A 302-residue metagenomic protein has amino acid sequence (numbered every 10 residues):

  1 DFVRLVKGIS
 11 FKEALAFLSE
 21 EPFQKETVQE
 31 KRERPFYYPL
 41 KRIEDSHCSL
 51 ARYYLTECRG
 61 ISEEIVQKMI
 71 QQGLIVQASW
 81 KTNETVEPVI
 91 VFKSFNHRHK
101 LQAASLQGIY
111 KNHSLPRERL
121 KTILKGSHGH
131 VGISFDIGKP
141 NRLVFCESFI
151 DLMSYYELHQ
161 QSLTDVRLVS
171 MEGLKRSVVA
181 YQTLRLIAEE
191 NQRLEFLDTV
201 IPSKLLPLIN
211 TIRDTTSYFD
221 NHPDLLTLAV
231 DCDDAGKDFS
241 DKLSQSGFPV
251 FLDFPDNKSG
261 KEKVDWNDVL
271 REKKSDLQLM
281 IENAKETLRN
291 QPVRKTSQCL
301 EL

Functional and structural regions predicted by a protein language model:
D1-C58: Non-catalytic accessory segments of DNA primases and related replication-initiation nucleases
V3, L55, F92, H99 (+4 more regions): Terminal peptide-recognition signature
L5, L152-Q160: Short active-site loop/helix that positions an aromatic residue
E33-I137, Q161: Basic, glycine-enriched DNA-binding surface that flanks or lies within the catalytic cores of DNA
H97, I150, D233-D234: Short, glycine-/Ser/Thr-/acidic-enriched flexible segments
K139-L143, D224-T227: Short active-site oxyanion
F145-S148, G173-K175: Conserved mixed alpha/beta catalytic, RNA-binding, or beta-rich assembly cores of soluble enzyme, regulatory
H159-L302: TOPRIM fold recognition
